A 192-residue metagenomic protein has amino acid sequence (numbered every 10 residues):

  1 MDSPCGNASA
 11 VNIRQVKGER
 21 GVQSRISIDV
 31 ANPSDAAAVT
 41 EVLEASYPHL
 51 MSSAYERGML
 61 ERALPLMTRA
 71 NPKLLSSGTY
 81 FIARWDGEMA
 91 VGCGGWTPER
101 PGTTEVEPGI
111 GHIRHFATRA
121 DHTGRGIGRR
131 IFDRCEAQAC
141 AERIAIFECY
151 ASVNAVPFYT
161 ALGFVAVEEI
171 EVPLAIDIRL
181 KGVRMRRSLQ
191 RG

Functional and structural regions predicted by a protein language model:
D2-S34, Q190-G192: Conserved N-terminal entry element of GNAT/NAT acetyltransferase domains
V30-A36, E41-A120, F132-R134, L189: Acetyl-CoA-dependent GNAT
S53, R125, E142-A145: Short coil/turn segments at alpha/beta junctions that flank glycine-rich nucleotide-binding fingerprints
S76, C140-A141: Residue-level signal for alpha-helix termini/capping positions
T118, G124-A137, A161: Conserved acetyl-CoA-binding loop-helix of GNAT-fold acetyltransferases
A145, Y150-V156, L162, E168 (+1 more regions): C-terminal "cap" of GNAT-fold acetyltransferases
